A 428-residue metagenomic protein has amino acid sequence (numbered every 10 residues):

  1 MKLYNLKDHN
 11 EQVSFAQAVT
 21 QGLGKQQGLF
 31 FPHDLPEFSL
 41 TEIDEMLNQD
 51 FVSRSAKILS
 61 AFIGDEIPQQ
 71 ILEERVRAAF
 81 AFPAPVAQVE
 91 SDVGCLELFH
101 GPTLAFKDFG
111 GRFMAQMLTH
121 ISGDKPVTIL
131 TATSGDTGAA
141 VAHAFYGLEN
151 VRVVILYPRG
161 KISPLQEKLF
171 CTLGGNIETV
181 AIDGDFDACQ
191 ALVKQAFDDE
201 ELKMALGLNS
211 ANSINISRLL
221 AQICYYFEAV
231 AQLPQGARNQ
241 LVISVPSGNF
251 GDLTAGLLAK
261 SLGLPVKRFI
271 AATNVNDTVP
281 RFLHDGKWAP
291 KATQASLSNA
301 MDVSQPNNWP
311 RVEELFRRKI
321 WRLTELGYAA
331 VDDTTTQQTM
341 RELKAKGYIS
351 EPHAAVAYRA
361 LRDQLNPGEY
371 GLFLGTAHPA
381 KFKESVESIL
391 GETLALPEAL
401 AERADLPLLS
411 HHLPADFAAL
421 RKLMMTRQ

Functional and structural regions predicted by a protein language model:
M1-Q428: PLP-dependent amino-acid enzyme catalytic core
